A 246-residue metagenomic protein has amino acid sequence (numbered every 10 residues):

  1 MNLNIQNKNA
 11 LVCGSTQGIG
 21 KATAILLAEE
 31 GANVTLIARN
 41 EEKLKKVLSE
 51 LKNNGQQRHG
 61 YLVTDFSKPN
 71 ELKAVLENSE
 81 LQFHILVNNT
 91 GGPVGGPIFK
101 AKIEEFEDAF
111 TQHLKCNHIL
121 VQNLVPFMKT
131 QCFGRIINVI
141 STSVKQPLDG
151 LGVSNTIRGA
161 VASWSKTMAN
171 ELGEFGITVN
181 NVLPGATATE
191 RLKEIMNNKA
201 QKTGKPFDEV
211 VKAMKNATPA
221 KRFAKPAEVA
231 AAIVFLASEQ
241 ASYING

Functional and structural regions predicted by a protein language model:
N9, T16-G18: Conserved glycine-rich cofactor-binding loop
A32-K46: Conserved glycine-rich Rossmann-like NAD(P)H-binding loop of the short-chain dehydrogenase/reductase
P97-I98, K102-F110, I136, M214: Substrate-binding pocket helix/loop in short-chain dehydrogenase/reductase
P126, N170-E171, S242: Alpha-helical segment proximal to the catalytic Tyr-Lys
F133, A220-G246: C-terminal substrate-recognition "lid" of short-chain dehydrogenase/reductases
I137-V161, S165-E174, A186-T187: Catalytic loop of short-chain dehydrogenase/reductase
G173, T178, I244-G246: Short, small/polar-rich loop/turn modules that mediate ligand/substrate recognition or access, typified
